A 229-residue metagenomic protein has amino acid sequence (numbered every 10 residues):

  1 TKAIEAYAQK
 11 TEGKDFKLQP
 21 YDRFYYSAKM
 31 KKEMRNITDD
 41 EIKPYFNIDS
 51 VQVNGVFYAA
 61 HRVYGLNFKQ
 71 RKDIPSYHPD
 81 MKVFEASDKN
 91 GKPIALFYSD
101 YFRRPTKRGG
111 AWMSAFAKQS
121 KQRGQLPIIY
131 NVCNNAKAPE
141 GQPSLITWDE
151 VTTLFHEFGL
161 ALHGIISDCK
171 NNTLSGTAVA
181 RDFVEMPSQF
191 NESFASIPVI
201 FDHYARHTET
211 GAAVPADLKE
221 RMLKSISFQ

Functional and structural regions predicted by a protein language model:
T1-N134, S193-F194, P198-Q229: Active-site-proximal, well-structured secondary-structure segments within enzyme catalytic domains
I48-V56, V151-L154, V184-P187: Hydrophobic (often cysteine-bearing) scaffold residues that line and stabilize catalytic clefts of nucleotide/cofactor
A60, K137, Q142-I165, S188: Active-site recognition of the HExxH zinc-binding catalytic motif
V63, N67, T147, G164-N172: A broad "non-catalytic interaction surface" signal
R108, P139-P143, N172: Short small-residue beta-strand/loop micro-motif enriched in glycine and branched aliphatics
Q122, Q142-D149, L174-D182: Alpha-helix capping and helix-loop boundary segments enriched in small/acidic/polar residues
G159-C169, I197-D202: Long, well-ordered alpha-helical segments
K170-M186, N191-E192: Substrate-binding beta-hairpin/strand module that engages nucleic acids
